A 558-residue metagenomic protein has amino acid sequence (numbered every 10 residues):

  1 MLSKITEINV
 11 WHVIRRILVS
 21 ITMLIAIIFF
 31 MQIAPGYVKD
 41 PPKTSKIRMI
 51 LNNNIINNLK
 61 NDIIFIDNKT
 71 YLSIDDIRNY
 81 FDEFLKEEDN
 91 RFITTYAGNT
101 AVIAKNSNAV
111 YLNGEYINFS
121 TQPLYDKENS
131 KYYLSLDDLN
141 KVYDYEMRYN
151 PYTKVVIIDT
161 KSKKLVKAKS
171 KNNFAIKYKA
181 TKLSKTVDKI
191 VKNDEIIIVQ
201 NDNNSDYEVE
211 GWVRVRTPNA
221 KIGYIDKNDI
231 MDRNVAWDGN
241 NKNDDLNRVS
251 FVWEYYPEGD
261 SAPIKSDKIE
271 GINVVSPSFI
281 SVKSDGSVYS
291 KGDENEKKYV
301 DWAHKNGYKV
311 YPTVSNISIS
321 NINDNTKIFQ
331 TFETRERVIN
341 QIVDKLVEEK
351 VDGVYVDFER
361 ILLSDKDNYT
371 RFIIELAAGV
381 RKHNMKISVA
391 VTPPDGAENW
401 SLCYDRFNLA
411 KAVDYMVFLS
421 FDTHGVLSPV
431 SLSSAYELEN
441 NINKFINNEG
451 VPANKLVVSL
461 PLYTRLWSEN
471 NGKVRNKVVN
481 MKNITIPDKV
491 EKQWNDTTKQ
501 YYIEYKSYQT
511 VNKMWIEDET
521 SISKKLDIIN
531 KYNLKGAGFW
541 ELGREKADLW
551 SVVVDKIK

Functional and structural regions predicted by a protein language model:
L2-D202, I230-K242: Primary recognition of N-terminal secretory signal peptides and signal-anchoring hydrophobic helices
T94, N193, E208-T217, I225: SH3/SH3-like beta-barrel fold
D232-Q341: Glycan-recognition patch characteristic of GH18 chitinases/ENGases and related GlcNAc/peptidoglycan-binding proteins
E254, D285-E294, N340, L363-K489: Substrate-binding surface in catalytic domains of secreted glycosidases
E254-E270, Q330-E348, E398-F407, E517-N530: Short, acidic/polar
V275, V356, M416, V458 (+2 more regions): Conserved, mostly hydrophobic/aromatic
K455, L460-K525, I557-K558: Glycan-binding loop/region signatures in secreted carbohydrate-active enzymes
K525-K558: Acidic/aromatic/glycine-rich contiguous surface patches that form carbohydrate-binding/processing clefts and analogous
